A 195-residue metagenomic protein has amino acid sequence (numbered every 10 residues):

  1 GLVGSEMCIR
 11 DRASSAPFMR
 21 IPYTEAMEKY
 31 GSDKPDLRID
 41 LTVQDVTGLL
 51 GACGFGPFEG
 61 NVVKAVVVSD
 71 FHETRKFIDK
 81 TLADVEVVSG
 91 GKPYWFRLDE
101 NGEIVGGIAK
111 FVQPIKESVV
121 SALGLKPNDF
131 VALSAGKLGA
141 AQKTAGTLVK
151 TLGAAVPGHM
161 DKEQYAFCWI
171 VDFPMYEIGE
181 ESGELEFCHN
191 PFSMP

Functional and structural regions predicted by a protein language model:
L2-I9: Short, small-residue-biased leader/transition segments that mark boundaries at the very start of proteins
E6, R20-P195: A translation/RNA-centric and nucleic-acid-associated enzymatic feature enriched in Class II aminoacyl-tRNA synthetases
D11-Y23: Short, glycine/acidic-rich hinge or "gate" loops at secondary-structure transitions that mediate conformational
